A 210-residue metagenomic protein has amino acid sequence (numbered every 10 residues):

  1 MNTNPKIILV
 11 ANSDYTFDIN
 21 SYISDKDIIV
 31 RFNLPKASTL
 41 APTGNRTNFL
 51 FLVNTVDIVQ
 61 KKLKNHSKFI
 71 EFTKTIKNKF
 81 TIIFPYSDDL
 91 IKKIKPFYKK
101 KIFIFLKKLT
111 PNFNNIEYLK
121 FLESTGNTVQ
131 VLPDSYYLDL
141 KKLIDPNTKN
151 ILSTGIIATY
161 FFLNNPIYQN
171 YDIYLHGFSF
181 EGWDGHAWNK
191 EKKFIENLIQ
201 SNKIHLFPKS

Functional and structural regions predicted by a protein language model:
M1-S210: Metal-ion/cofactor- or nucleotide/acyl-coenzyme-handling active-site neighborhoods
